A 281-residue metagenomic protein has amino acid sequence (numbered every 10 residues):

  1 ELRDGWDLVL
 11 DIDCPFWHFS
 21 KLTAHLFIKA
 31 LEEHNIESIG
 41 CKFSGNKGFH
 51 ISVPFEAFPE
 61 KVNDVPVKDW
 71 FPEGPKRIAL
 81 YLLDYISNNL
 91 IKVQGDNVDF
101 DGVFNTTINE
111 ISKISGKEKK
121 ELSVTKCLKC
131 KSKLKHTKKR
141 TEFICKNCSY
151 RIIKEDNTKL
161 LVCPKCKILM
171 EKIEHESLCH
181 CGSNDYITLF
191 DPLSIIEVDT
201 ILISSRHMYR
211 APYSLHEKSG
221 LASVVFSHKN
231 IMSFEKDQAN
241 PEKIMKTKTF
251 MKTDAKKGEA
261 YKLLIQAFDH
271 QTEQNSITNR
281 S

Functional and structural regions predicted by a protein language model:
E1-K47, V53-I187: Signature for HUH/AEP ssDNA processing cores
G48-F49, V53-A57, L189, I201-S281: Modules that initiate DNA replication and primer synthesis
N97, D101, T107-S123, I195-N230: Catalytic "initiation/cleavage/transfer" segments centered on a nucleophilic residue and adjacent nucleic-acid-engaging
L178-G182, S194, P241: Acidic, glycine-rich two-metal-ion catalytic cores of nucleic acid-processing enzymes
D185-V198: Enzymes that process phosphate groups on RNA ends and nucleotide/triphosphate substrates
